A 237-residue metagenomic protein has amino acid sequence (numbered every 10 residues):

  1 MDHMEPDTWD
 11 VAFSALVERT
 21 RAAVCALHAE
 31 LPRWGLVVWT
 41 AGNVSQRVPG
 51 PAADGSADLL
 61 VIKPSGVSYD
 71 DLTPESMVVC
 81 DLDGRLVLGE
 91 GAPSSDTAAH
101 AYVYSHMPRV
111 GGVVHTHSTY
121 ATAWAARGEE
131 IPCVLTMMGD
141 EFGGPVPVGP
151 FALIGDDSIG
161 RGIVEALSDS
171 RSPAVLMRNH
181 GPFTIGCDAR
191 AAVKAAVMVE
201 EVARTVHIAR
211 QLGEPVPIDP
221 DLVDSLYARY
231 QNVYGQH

Functional and structural regions predicted by a protein language model:
M1-H237: Glycine-rich flexible loops
